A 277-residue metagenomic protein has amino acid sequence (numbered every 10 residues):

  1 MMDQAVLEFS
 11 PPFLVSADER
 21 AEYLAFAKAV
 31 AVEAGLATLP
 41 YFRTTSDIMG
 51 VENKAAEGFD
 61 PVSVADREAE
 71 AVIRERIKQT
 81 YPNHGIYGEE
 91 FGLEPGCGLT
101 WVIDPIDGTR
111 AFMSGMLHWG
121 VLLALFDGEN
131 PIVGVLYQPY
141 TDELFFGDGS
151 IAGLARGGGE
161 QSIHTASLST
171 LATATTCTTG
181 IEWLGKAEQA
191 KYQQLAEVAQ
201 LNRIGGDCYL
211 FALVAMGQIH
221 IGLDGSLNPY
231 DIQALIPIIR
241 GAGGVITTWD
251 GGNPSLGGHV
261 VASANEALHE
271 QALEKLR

Functional and structural regions predicted by a protein language model:
M1-I106, A267: N-terminal subdomain of lithium-sensitive/metallo-dependent phosphomonoesterases centered on the IMPase/IPPase/PAP
A34, T38, D66, I77 (+7 more regions): Residue-level signal for inorganic ion chemistry
S46-K54, G153, V198-N202, T247: Short secondary-structure junctions
R67, E90, P105-G108, P139 (+4 more regions): Generic detector of well-ordered alpha-helical packing
G96-G153: DPxDG-like acidic metal-binding loop motif
F126-N130, Y140, G149-I151, G157-G159 (+3 more regions): Short loop segments at secondary-structure junctions
G134, A152-G157, T178, I221: Short hydrophobic/aromatic-rich beta-strand segments that constitute the beta-sheet cores of beta-sandwich/beta-barrel
H164-R277: An extended, acidic
